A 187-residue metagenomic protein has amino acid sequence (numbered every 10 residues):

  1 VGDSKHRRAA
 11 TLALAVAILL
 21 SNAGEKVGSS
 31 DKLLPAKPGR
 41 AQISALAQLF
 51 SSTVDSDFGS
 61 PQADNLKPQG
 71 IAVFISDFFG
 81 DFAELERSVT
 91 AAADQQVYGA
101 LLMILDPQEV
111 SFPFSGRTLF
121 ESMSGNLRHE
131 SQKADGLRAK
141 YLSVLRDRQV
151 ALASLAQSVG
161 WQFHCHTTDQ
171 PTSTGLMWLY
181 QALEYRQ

Functional and structural regions predicted by a protein language model:
V1-Q187: Exposed, interaction-prone extracellular/peripheral surfaces
